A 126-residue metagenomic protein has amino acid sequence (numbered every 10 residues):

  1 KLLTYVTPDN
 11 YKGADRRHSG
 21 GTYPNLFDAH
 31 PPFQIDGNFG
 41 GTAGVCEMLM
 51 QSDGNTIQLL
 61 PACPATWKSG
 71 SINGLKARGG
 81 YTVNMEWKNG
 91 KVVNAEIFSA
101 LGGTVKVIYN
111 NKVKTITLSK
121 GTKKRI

Functional and structural regions predicted by a protein language model:
K1-I126: Non-catalytic C-terminal accessory modules of carbohydrate-active enzymes
